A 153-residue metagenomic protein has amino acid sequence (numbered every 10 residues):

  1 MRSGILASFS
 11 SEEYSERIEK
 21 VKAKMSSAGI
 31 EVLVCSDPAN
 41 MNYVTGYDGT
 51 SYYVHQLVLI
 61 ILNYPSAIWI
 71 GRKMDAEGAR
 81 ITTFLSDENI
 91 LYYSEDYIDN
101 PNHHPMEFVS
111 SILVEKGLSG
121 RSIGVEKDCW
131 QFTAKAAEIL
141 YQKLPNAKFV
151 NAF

Functional and structural regions predicted by a protein language model:
M1-F153: A composition/biophysics-driven feature that prefers long, compositionally simple stretches
